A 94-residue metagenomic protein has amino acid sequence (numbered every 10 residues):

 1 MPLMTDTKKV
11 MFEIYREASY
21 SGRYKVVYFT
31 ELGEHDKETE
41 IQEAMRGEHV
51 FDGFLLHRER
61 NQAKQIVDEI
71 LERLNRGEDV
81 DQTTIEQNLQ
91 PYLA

Functional and structural regions predicted by a protein language model:
M1-M4, Q87-A94: Short intrinsically disordered terminal tails
M1-M45: Short N-terminal "domain-start" leader segments that mark the transition from disordered tails or signal peptides into
V10, V27, H49-D52, Q90: Short non-domain terminal segments
Y15, S19, E31, R46 (+3 more regions): Intrinsic disorder/low-complexity segments
Y24, K64-Q65, Q90-A94: Short, solvent-exposed polar/charged micro-motifs at secondary-structure junctions
H35-E78: A short, charged, amphipathic alpha-helix used as a generic interaction element across diverse proteins
